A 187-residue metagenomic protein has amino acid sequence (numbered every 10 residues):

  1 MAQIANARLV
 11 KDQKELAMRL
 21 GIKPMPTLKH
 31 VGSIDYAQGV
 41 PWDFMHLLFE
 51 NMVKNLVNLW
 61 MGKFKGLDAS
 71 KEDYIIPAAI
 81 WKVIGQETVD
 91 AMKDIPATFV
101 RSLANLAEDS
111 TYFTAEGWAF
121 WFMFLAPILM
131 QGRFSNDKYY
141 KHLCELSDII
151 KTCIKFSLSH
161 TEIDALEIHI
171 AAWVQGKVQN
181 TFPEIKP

Functional and structural regions predicted by a protein language model:
M1-A115: Domain-level detector for long, ordered catalytic/regulatory cores in large eukaryotic signaling and trafficking
L16-A17, L125, V174: Extended hydrophobic/Leu-rich segments
A69, L103-T111, A126-G132, S147-S159: Glycine- and acidic
I80, I84-E87, W121, H142-L146 (+1 more regions): Alpha-helical structural motif
T111-I128, G132, N136-E145: Nucleic-acid-interacting cores, centered on viral/eukaryotic replication and modification enzymes
K138-P187: Alpha-helical bundle/repeat cores within regulatory domains of eukaryotic proteins
